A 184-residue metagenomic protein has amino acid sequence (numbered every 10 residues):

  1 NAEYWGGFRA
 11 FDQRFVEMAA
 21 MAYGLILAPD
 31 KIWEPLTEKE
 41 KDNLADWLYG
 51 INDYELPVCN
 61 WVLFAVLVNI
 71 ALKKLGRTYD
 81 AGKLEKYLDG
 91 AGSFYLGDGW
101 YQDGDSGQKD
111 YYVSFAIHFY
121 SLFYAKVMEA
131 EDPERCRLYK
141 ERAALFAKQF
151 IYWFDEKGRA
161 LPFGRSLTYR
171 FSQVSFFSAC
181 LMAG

Functional and structural regions predicted by a protein language model:
N1-F146, I151-L181: Aromatic-lined, polymer-binding surfaces characteristic of secreted/periplasmic polysaccharide-degrading enzymes
G184: C-terminal catalytic subdomain
